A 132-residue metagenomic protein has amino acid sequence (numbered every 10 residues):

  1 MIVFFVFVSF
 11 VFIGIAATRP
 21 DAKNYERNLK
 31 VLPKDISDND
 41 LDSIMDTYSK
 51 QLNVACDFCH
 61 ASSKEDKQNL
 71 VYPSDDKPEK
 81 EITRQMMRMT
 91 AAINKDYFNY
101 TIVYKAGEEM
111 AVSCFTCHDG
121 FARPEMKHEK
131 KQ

Functional and structural regions predicted by a protein language model:
M1-P20: Bacterial Sec-dependent N-terminal signal peptides
G14-Q132: Sequence context surrounding c-type heme c attachment/ligation sites in exported
